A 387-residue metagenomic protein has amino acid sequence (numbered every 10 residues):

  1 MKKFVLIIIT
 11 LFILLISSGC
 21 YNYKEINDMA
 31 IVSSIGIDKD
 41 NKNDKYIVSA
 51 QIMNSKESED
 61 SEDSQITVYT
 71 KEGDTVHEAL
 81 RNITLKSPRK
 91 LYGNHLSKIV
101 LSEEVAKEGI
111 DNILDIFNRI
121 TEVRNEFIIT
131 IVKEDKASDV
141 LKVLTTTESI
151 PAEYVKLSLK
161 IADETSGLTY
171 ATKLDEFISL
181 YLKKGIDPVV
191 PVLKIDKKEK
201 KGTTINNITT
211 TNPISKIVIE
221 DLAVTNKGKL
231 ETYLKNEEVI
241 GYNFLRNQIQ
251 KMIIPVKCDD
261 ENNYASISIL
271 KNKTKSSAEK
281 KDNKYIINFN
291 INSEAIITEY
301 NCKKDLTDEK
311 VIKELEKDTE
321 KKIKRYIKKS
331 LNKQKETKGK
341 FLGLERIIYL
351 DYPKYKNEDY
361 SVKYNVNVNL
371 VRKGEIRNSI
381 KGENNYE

Functional and structural regions predicted by a protein language model:
V5-T10, L14-E387: Membrane-proximal alpha-helical signals and transmembrane carboxylates
